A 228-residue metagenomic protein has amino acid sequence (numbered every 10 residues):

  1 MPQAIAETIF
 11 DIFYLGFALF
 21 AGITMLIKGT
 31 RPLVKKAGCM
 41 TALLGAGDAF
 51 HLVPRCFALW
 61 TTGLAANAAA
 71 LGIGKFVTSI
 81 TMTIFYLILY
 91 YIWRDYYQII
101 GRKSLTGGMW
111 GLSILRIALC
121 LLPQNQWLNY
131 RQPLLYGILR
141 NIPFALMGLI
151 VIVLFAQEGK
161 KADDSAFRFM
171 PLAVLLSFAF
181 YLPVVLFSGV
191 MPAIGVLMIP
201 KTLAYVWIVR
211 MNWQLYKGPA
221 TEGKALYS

Functional and structural regions predicted by a protein language model:
M1-F20: Hydrophobic transmembrane alpha-helical segments in integral membrane proteins
A4-I5, L64-F76, N129-N141, M191-K201: Non-cytosolic membrane-interface motifs at loop->transmembrane helix junctions
A18-I27, L87-W93, A118-P123, I142-R168 (+2 more regions): Alpha-helical transmembrane segments in multipass membrane proteins, preferentially the mid-helix core
G22-K28, F50-N67, I73-T106, C120-L122 (+2 more regions): Internal transmembrane alpha-helix with an interfacial aromatic "cap," most often the third helix
I27-A37, W93-L105, Y130-Q132, A156-R168 (+1 more regions): Membrane-interface helix-boundary motifs at transmembrane edges
C39-V53, K75-Y91, K103-P123, L139-V151 (+2 more regions): Alpha-helical transmembrane segments of multi-pass integral membrane proteins
P171-K217: Terminal transmembrane helical module of multi-pass membrane proteins
K217-S228: Short, charged juxtamembrane terminal tails flanking transmembrane helices
